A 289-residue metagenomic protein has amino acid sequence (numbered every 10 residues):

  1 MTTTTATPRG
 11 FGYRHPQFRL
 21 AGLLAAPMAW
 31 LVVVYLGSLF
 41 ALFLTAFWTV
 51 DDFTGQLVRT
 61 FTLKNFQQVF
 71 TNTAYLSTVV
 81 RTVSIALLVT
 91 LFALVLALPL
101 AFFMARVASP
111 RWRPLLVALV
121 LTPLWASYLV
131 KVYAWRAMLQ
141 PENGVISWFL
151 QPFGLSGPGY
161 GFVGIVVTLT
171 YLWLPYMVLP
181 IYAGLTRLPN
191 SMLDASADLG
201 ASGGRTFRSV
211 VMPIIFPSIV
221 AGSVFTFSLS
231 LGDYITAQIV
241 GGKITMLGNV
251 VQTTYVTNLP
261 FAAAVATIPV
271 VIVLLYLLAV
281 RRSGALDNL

Functional and structural regions predicted by a protein language model:
M1-L44, R113-L116: N-terminal signal-anchor/first transmembrane alpha helix
T3, L36-T73, M138, E142-N143 (+2 more regions): Short membrane-interfacial helix/loop motifs at transmembrane-helix boundaries
T4-R9, R14-R19, D51, L63-A74 (+2 more regions): Interhelical loop and adjacent transmembrane-helix boundary motif in polytopic membrane transport permeases
G10-Y13, V130-T170, G204, G241-G242: Membrane-interfacial helix termini and adjacent extracytoplasmic/periplasmic loops of multi-pass transporters
F11-G12, L88-L121, S191-L193, L278-A285: Transmembrane-helix boundary motif in ABC transporter permease subunits
A25-G37, T122, Y171, M177-N190 (+1 more regions): Transmembrane alpha-helices
L42-D51, V130-V132, Y176-P180, S218-Q252: Non-cytoplasmic
F47-L87, S109, L155, T253-L259: Periplasmic/extracellular loop-to-transmembrane helix junction in inner-membrane transport proteins
